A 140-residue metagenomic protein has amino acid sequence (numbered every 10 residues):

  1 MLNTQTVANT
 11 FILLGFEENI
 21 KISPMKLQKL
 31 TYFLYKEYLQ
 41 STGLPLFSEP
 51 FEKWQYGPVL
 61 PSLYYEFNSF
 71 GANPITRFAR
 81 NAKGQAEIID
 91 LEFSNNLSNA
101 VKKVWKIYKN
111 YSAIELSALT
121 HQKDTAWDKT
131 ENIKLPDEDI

Functional and structural regions predicted by a protein language model:
M1-I140: Domain-edge interaction signal
